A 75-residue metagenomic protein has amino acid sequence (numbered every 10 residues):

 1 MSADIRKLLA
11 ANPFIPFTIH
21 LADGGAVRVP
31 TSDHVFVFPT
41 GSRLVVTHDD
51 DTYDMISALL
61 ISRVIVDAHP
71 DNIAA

Functional and structural regions predicted by a protein language model:
M1-A75: Motif-centric detector for short Cys/His coordination patterns
